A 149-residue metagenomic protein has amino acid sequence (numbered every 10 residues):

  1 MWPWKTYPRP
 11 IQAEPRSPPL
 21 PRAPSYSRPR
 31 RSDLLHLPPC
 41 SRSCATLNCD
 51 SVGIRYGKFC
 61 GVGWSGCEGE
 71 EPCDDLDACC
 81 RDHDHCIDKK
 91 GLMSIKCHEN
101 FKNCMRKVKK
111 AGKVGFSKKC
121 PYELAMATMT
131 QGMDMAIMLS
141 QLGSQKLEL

Functional and structural regions predicted by a protein language model:
M1-L149: Extended terminal accessory/targeting regions
